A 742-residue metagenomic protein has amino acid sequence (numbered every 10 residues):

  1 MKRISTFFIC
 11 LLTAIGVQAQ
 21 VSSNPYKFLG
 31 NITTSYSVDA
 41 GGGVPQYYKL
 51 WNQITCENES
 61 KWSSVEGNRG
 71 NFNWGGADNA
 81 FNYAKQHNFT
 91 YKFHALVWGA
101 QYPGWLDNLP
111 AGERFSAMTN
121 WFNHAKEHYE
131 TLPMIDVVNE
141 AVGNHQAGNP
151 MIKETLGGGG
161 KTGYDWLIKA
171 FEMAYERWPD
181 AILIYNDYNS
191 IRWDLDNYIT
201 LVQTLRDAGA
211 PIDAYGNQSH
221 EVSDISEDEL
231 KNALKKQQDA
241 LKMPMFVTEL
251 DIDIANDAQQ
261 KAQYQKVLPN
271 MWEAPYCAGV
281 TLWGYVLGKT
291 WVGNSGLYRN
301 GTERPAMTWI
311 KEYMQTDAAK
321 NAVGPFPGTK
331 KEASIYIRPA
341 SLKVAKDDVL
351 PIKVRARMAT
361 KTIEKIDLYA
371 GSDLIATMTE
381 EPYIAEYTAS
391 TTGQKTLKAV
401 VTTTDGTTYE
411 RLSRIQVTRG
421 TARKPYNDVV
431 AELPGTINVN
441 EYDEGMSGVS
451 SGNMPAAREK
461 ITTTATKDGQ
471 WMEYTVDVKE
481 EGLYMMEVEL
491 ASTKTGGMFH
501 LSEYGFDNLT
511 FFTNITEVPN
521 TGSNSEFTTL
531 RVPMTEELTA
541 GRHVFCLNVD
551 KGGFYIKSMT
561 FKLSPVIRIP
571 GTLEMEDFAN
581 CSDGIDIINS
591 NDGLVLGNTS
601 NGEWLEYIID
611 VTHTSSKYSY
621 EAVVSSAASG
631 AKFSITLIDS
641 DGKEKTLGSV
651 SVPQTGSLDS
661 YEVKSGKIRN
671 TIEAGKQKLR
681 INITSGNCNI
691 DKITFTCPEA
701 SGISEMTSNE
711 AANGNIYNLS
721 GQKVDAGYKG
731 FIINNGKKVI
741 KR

Functional and structural regions predicted by a protein language model:
Q20-Q53, E57: Boundary/entry segment of secreted carbohydrate-active catalytic domains
N31-V44, W62-G75, Y102, V142-Q146 (+4 more regions): Acidic-and-aromatic substrate-binding clefts and catalytic sites of carbohydrate-active enzymes
S35-Y48, A117-A125, D194-L205, Y264-L268: Short, acidic/polar
K49-G67, G75-I191: Substrate-binding cleft and catalytic face of glycoside hydrolase catalytic domains, especially the flexible beta-alpha
E66, D136, E140-G160, M173 (+2 more regions): Aromatic-rich peripheral "rim/lid" segments of glycoside hydrolase catalytic domains that contact and position glycan
G75, A80-K85, G160-L183, W193-Q260 (+2 more regions): Glycoside hydrolase catalytic-domain groove-lining segments
T329-T379, E386, S390-E699: Extracytoplasmic
E364-A370, E699-R742: C-terminal outer-membrane/trafficking sorting elements
